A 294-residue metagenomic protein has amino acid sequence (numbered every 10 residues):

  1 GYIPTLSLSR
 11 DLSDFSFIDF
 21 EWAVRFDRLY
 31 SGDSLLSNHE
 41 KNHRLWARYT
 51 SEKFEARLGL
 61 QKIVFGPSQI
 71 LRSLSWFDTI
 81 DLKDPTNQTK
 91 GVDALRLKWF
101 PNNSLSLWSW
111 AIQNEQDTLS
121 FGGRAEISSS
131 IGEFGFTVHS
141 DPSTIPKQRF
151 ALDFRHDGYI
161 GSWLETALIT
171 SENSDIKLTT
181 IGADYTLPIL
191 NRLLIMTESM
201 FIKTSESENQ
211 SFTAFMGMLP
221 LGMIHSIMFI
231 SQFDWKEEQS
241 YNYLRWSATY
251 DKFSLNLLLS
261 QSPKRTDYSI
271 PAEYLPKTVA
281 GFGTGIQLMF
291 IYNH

Functional and structural regions predicted by a protein language model:
G1-I3, H39-R44, V92, S120 (+5 more regions): Transmembrane beta-barrel architecture of outer-membrane proteins
P4-R10, R44-Y49, L95-W99, G123-I127 (+6 more regions): Residues on the lipid-exposed face of transmembrane beta-strands in outer-membrane beta-barrel proteins
S9-S106, K264: Outer membrane beta-barrel
L12, V24-Y30, S51-K53, L60-V64 (+9 more regions): Transmembrane beta-strands of outer-membrane beta-barrel pores
S13-I18, E52-K53, L82-E208: Signature for the C-terminal beta-barrel architecture of outer-membrane proteins
S31-D33, I80-K83, S140, L168-T170 (+3 more regions): Extracellular loop and loop/strand-boundary signature of outer-membrane beta-barrel proteins
F121-G123, E133-D141, K203-T249: Outer membrane beta-barrel transmembrane domains
A248, F253-Q261, T278-H294: Outer-membrane beta-barrel "beta-signal"
